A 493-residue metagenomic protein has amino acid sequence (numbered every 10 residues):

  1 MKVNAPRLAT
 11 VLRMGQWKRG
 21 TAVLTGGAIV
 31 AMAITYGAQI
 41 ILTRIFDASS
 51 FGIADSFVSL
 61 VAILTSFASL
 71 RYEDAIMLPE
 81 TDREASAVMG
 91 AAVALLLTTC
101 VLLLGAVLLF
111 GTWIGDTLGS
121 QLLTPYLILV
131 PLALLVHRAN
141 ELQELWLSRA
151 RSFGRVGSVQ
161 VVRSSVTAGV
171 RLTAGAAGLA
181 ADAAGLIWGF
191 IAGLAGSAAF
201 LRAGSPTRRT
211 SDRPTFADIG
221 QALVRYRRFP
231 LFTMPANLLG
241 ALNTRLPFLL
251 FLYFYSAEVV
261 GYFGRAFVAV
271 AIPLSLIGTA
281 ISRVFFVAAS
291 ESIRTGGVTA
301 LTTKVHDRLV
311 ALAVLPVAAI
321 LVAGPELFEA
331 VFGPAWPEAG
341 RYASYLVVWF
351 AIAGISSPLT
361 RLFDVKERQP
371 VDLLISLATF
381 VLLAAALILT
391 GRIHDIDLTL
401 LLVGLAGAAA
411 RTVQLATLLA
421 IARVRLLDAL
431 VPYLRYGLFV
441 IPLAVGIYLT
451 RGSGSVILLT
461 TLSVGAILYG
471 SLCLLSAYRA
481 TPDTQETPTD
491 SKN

Functional and structural regions predicted by a protein language model:
M1-P6, I29, Y36, V93-G119 (+5 more regions): Alpha-helical transmembrane segments of multi-pass membrane transport and lipid-handling proteins
K2-A5, L12-L70, T99-G111, A133 (+4 more regions): Signature of the first transmembrane helix
K2-R13, W17, A183-G189, A199-T244 (+3 more regions): Interhelical loop/hinge segments that connect adjacent transmembrane helices in multipass membrane
G20-T35, R163, T167, L186-S197 (+4 more regions): Transmembrane helical elements of multi-pass membrane transporters/channels
F67-E84, R149, A266, V270-D307 (+1 more regions): Helix-loop junctions and terminal segments of transmembrane helices in multi-pass membrane transport/translocation
A75-E84, L135-V162, L179, V347-A378 (+1 more regions): Membrane-interface junctions at transmembrane-helix termini in multi-pass inner-membrane proteins
A106, F110, A378-L382, H394 (+4 more regions): Transmembrane alpha-helical segments of multi-pass transport proteins
T124-P131, G157-R209, F229, F267 (+4 more regions): Hydrophobic alpha-helical transmembrane segments
